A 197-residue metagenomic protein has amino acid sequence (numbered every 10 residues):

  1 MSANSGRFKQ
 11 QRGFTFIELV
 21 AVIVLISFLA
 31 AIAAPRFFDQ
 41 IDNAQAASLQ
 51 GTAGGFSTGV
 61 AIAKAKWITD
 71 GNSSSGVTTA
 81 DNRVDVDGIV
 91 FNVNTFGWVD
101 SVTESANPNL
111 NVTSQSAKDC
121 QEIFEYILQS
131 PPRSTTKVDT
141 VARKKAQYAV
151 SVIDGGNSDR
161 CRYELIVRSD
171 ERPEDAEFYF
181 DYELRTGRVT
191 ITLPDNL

Functional and structural regions predicted by a protein language model:
M1-R12: N-terminal leader/signal peptides at the extreme start of proteins
R7, S27, R36-A53: Aliphatic-rich helix starts adjacent to a transmembrane/signal segment
V20-P35: Alpha-helical hydrophobic helix detector
A44-G71: Membrane-proximal N-terminal amphipathic helix
T69-V84: Secretome/extracellular-domain signature
R83-L197: Intrinsically disordered, low-complexity regions enriched in Pro/Ser/Thr/Gly and acidic residues
